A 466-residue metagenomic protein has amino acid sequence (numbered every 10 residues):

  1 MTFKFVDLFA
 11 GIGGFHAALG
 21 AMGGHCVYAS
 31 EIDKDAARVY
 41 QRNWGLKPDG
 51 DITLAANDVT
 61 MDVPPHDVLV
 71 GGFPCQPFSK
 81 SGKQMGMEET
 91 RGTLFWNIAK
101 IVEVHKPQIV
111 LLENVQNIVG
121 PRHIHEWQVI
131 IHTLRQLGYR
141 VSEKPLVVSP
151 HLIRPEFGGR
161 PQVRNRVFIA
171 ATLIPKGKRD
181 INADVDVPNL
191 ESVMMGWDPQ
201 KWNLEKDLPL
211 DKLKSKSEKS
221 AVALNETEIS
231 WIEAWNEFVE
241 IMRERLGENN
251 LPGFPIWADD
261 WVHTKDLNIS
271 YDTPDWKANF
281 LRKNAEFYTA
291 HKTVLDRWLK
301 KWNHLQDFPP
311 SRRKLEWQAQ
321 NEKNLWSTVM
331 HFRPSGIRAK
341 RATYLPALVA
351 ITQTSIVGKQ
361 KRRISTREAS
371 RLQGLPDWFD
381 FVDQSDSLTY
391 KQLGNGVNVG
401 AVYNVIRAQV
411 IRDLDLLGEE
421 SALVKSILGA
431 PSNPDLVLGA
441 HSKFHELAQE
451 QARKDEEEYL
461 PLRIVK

Functional and structural regions predicted by a protein language model:
M1-K4, Y40, I52-R91: Mobile, glycine- and charge-enriched loop segments and immediately flanking short secondary-structure elements within
T2, H25-C26, H66, P107: Local beta-strand N-terminus motif with an aromatic residue
F5-F15, L19, V63-G82, I109-V115 (+4 more regions): Conserved proline-anchored active-site loop of SAM-dependent methyltransferases that bridges a beta-strand
V6-L54: SAM cofactor-binding core of SAM-dependent methyltransferases, primarily the Rossmann-like beta-alpha-beta module
A17-A21, R42, K100-E103, H132 (+2 more regions): Short, well-ordered alpha-helices that flank and scaffold nucleotide-derived cofactor binding pockets
C26, P48-G50, R140-L146, E420-S421: A short coil-to-beta-strand element that immediately follows conserved catalytic motifs
D58-H66, S81-V329: Class I S-adenosyl-L-methionine
E240-K466: C-terminal target-recognition/interaction regions appended to catalytic cores
